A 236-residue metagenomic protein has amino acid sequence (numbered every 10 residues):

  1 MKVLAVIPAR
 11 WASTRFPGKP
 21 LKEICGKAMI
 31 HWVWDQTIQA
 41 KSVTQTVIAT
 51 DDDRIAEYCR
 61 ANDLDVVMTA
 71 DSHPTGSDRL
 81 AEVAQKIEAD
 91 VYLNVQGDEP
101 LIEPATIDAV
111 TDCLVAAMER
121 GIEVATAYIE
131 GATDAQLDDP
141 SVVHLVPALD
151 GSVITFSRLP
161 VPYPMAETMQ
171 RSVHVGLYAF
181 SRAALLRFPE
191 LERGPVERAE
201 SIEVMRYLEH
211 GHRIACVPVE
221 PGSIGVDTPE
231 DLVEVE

Functional and structural regions predicted by a protein language model:
K2-A49: N-terminal glycine-rich phosphate-binding loop and ensuing alpha1 helix
A5, T46-I48, Y92, V124-A125 (+2 more regions): Hydrophobic/aromatic residues located in beta-strands of well-ordered beta-sheets within soluble catalytic
L21, L145-P147, C216: A structural signal for short hydrophobic beta-strand segments in well-ordered beta-sheet cores
V43, A89, E119-I122, H212: Short, high-confidence coil segments that cap the C-terminus of an alpha-helix and link into the following beta-strand
V47, D53-D112: Short phosphate-binding loop-to-helix
I102-G194: Conserved core of the sugar-phosphate nucleotidyltransferase
M169-E236: Conserved alpha/beta core of the MobA/IspD/sugar-nucleotide pyrophosphorylase nucleotidyltransferase superfamily
